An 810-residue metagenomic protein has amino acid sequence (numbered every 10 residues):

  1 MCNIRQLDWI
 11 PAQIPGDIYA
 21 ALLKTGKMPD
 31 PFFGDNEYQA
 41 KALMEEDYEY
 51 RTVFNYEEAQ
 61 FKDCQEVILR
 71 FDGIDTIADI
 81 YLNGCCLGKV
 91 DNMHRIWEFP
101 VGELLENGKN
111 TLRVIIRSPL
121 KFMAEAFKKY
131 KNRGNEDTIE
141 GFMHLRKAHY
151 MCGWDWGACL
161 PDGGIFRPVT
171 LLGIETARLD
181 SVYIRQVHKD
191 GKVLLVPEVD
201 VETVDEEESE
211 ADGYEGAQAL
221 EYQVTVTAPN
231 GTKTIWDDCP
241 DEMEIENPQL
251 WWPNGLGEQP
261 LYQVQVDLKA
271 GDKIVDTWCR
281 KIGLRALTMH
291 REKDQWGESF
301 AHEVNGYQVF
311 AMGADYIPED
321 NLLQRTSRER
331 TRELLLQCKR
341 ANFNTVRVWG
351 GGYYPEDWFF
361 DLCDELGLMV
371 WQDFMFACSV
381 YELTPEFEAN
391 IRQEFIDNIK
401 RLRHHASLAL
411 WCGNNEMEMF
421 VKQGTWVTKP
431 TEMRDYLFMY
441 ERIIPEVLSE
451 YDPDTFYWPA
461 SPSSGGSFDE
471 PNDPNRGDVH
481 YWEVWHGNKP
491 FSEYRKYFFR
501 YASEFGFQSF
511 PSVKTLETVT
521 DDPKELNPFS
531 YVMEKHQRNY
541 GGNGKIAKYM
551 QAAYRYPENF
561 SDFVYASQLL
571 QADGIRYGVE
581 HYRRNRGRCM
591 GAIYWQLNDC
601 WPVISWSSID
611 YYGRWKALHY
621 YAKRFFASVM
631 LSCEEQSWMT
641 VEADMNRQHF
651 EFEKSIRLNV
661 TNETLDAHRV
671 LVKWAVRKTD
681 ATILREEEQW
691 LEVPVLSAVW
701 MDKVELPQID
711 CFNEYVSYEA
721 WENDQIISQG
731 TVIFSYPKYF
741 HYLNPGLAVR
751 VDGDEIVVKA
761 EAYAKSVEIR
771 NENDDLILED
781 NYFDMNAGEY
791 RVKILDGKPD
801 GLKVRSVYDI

Functional and structural regions predicted by a protein language model:
M1-T345, N475, R584-N585, R614 (+1 more regions): Secreted/periplasmic carbohydrate-active enzymes, especially glycoside hydrolases
L7, Q13-D17, P161-G164, W411 (+4 more regions): Substrate-binding clefts and catalytic carboxylate motifs of secreted carbohydrate-active enzymes
E46, R330, N390-E394, D435-Y440 (+3 more regions): Soluble or luminal CAZymes and related metallo-dependent hydrolases
T76-A78, L120-M123, H290, P318-N321 (+10 more regions): Flexible loop/turn segments at secondary-structure boundaries
D79, T111, N344-T345, G367-M369 (+4 more regions): Beta-sheet entry/capping signal
H94-E98, K121, D137, H149 (+6 more regions): Active-site mouth of glycoside hydrolases
L105-E106, E303-V304, R401-H405, E493-K496 (+1 more regions): Extracellular/periplasmic catalytic domains that process cell-envelope and extracellular macromolecules
E365-L368, F376-A377, N598, A675-K678 (+1 more regions): Active/binding-pocket-proximal capping segment
